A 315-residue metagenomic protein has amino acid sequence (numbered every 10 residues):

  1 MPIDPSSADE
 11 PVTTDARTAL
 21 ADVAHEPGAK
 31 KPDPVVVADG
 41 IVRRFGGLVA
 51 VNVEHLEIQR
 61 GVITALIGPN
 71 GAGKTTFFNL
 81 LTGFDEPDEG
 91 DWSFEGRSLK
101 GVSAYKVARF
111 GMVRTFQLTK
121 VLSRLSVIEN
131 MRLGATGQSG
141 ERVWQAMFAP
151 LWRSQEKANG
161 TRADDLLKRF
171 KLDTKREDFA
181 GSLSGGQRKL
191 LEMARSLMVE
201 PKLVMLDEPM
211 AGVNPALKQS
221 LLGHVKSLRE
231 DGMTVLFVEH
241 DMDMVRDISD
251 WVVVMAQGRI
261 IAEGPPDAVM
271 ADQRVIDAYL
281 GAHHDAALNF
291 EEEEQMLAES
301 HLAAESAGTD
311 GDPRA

Functional and structural regions predicted by a protein language model:
P2-P5, D9-A315: Glycine-rich phosphate-binding loops of nucleotide-dependent enzymes
